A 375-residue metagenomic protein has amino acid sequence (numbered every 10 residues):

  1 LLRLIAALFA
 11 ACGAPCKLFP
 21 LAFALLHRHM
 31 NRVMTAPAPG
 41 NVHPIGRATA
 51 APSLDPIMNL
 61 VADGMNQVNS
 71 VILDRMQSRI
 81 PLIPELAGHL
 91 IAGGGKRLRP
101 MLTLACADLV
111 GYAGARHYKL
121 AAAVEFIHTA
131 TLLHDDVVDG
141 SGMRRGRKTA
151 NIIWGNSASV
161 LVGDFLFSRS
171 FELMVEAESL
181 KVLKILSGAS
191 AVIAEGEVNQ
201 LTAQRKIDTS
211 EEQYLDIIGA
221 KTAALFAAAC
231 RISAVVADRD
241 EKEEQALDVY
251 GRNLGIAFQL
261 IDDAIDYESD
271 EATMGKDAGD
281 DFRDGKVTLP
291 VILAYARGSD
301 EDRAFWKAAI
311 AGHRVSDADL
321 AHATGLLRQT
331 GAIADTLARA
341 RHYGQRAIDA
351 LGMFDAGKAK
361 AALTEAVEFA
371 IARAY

Functional and structural regions predicted by a protein language model:
L1: Beta-rich carbohydrate-recognition modules and glycan-binding surfaces
L4-A6, G13-Y375: All-alpha prenyltransferase/terpene-synthase fold signal
